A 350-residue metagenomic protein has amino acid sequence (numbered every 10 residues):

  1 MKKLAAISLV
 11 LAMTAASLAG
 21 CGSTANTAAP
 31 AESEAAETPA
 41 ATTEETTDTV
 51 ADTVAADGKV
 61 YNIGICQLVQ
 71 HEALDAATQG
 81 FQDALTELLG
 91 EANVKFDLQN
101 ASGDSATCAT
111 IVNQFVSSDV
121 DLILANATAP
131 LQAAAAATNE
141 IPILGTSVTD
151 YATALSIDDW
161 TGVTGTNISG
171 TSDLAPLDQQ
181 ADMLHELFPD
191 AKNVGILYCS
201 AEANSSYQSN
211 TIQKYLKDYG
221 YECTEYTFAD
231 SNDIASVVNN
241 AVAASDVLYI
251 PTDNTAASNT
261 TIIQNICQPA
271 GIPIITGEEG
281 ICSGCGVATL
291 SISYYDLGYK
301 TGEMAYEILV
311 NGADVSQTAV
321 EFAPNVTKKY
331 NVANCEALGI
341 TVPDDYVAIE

Functional and structural regions predicted by a protein language model:
L9, M13-L18: Hydrophobic core
L18-E34: Bacterial lipoprotein signal-peptidase II cleavage site
A51-G58, Y151-N193, I292-A313: Hydrophobic alpha-helical segments within soluble ligand-binding/sensing domains
A55-L89, D97-T107, S205, D253-S258: Extracytoplasmic "Venus flytrap"
I63-I65, F81, S169-L216, D314 (+1 more regions): An alpha-beta-alpha
D97-D159, D253-Q268, I272-G277: Beta-alpha junction/loop-to-helix N-cap segments that form part of ligand/metal-binding clefts
A203-I272, E278: Pocket-lining segment of extracytoplasmic ligand-binding domains
I281-A333: Flexible loop/turn connectors
